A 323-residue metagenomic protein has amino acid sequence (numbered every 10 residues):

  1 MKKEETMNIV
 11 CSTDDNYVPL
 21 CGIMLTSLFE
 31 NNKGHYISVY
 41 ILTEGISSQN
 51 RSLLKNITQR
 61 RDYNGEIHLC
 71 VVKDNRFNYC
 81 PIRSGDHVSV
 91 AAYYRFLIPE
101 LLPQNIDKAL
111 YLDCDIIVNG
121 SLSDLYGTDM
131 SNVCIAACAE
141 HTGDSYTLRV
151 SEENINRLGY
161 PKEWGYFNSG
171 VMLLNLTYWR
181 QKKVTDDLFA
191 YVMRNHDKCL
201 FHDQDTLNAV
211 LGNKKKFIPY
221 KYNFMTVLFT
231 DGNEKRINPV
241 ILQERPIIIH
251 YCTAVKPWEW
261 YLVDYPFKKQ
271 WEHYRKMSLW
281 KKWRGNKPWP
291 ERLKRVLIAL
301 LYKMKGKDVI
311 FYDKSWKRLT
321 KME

Functional and structural regions predicted by a protein language model:
M1-E30: N-proximal low-complexity "stem/linker" segments adjacent to membrane-targeting elements
K2-T6, T13, L176-E323: A glycosyltransferase accessory/donor-loop signature
N32-Y40, I67: Short loop->beta transition adjacent to catalytic acidic/histidine clusters or analogous donor-positioning motifs
S38-G45, A137-A139: Short internal beta-strands
N56-E100: Active-site-proximal specificity loops/subdomain of glycosyltransferases
N75, A91-Y146, Y166, L173-L174: GT-A fold catalytic core of metal-dependent nucleotide-sugar glycosyltransferases, centered on the diacidic
A136-L158, V263-F267: A short, conserved beta-to-alpha structural element at the edge of catalytic cores that scaffolds binding
G159-V171: A recurrent flexible, glycine/aromatic-enriched loop bordering the glycosyltransferase active site that acts as
